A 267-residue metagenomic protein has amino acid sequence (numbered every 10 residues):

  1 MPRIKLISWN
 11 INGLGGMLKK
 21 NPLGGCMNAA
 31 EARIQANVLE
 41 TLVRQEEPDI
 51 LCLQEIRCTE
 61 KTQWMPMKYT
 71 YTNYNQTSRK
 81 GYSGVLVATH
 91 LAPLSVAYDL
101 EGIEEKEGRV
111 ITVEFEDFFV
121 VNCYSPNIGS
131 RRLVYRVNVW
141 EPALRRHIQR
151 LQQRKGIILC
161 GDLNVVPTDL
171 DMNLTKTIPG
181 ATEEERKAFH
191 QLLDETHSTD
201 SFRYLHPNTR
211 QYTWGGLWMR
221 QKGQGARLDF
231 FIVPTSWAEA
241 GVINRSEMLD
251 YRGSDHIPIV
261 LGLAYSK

Functional and structural regions predicted by a protein language model:
M1-P66, T77, Y82, K267: N-terminal, active-site-proximal structural segment of metallo-dependent hydrolase catalytic domains
R3-L18, D117-S130, C160: Active-site-proximal beta-strand elements of phosphoester/diester hydrolases
L6-N10, L39-K61, V120, H147-D171 (+4 more regions): Active-site beta-strand/loop signature of hydrolases that rely on acidic residues for catalysis
C26, E101, S125-E141, N173-I178: Surface-exposed cleft-lining segments at the edges of enzyme active sites
I56-I128: Structured beta-strand-rich core segments of catalytic domains in phosphoester-bond hydrolases
K80-V96, M219-A240: Conserved beta strand-loop-helix elements of the APE1-like EEP
T89-H90, V113-E116, G223, P234-T235 (+2 more regions): Active-site beta-strand termini and strand-to-loop segments that position acidic
E141-L228: Metal-dependent phosphoesterases centered on the DNase I-like endonuclease/exonuclease/phosphatase
